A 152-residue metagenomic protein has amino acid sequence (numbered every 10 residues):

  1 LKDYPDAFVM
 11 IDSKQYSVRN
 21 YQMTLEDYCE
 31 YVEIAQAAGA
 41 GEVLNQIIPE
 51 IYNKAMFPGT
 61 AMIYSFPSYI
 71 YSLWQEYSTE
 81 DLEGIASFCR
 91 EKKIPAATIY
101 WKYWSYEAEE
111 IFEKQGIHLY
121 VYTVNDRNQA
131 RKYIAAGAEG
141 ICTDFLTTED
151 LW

Functional and structural regions predicted by a protein language model:
P5-W152: Short loop-to-alpha-helix "cap/lid" segments that border enzyme active sites across diverse enzyme classes
